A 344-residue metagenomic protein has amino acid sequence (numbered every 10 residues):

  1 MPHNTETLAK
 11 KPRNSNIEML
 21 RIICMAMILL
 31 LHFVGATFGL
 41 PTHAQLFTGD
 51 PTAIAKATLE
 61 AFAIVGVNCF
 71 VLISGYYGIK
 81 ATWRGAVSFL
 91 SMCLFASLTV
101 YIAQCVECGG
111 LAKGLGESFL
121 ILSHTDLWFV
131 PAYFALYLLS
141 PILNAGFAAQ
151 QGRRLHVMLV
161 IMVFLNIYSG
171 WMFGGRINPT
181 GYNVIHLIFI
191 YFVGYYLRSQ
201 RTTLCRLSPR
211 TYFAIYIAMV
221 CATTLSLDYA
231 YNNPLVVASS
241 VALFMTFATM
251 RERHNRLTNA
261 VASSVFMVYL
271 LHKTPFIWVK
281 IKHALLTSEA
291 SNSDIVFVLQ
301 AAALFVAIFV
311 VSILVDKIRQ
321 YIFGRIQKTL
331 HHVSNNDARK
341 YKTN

Functional and structural regions predicted by a protein language model:
M1-V163, H254, L285-N344: Membrane-cytosol interface segments of multi-pass membrane proteins, especially ER/Golgi lipid-handling enzymes
K56-T58, G174-I177: Extracytoplasmic loops and strand-loop junctions of Gram-negative outer membrane beta-barrel proteins
I64, V71, I190, L235-V236: Small-residue packing motifs within transmembrane alpha-helices
Y77-K80, N144, Y195, S199 (+1 more regions): Short glycine/serine- and small hydrophobic-enriched flexible loop segments
L94-S97, I190, F266-H272, N335: Small-residue-rich segments of transmembrane alpha-helices in multi-pass membrane proteins, especially helix faces
F134, L138, F189-Y196, V241-M245: Specific aromatic-rich, kink-prone transmembrane helix
F164, Y168-F173, V184-I188, T202-M267 (+1 more regions): Alpha-helical transmembrane segments and terminal signal-anchor/GPI-anchor hydrophobic tails, characterized by long
N178-Y182: Extracellular-loop-to-transmembrane junctions of the mid-late helices
